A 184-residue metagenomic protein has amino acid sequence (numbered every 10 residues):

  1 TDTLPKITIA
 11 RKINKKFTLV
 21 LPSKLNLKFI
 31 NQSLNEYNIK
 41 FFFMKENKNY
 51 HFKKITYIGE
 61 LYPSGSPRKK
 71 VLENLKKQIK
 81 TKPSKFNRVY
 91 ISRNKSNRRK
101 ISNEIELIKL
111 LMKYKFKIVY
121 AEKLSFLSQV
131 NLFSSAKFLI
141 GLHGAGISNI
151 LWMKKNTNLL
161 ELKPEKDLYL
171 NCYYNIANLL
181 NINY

Functional and structural regions predicted by a protein language model:
T1-Y184: The feature primarily captures lumenal catalytic ectodomains of type II secretory-pathway glycosyltransferases
